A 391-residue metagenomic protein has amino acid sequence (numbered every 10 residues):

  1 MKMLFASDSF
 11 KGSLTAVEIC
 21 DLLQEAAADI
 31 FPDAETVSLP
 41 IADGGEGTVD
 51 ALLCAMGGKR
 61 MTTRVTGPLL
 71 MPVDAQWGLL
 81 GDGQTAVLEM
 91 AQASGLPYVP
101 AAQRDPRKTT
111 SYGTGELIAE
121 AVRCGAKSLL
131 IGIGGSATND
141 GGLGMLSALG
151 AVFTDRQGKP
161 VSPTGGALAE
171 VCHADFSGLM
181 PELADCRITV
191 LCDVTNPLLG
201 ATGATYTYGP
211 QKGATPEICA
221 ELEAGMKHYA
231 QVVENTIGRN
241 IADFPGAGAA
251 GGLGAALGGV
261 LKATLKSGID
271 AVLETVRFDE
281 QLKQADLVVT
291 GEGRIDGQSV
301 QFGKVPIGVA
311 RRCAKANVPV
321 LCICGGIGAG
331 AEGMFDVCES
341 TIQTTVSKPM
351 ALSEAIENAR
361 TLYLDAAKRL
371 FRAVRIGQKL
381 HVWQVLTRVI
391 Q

Functional and structural regions predicted by a protein language model:
M1-I133, A137-I390: N-terminal loops that bind phosphate or other acidic moieties and the adjacent beta-alpha structural core
